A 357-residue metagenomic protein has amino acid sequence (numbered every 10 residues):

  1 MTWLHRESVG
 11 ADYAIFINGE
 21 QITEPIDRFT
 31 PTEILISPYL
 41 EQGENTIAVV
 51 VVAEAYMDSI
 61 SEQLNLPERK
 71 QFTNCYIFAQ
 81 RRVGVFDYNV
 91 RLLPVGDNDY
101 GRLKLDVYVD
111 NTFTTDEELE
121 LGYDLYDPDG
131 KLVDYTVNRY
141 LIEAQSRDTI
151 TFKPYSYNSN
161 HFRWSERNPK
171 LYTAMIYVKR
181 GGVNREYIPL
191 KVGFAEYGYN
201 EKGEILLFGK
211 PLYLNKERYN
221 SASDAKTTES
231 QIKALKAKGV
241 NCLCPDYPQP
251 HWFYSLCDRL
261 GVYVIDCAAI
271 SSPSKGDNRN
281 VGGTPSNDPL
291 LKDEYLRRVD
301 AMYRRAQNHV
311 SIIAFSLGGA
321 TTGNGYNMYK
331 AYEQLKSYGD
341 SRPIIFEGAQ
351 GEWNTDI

Functional and structural regions predicted by a protein language model:
M1-F86, T112-F113, P128, L132 (+1 more regions): Accessory beta-strand-rich segments of carbohydrate-active enzymes
Y39-E44, D106-N200: Extended acidic/polar, glycine-enriched regions that form or flank non-catalytic beta-rich accessory modules
R81-D97: Low-complexity, acidic Ser/Thr/Pro/Gly-rich terminal tails and inter-domain linkers that flank the onset of structured
F86, A174-K236, S255: N-terminal carbohydrate-binding accessory modules
P94-Y108: Contiguous beta-strand segments within globular domains
N158, R167-K170, S223-H251: Aromatic- and glycine-enriched glycan-recognition loops and surfaces that form the carbohydrate-binding subsites
T227, C242-I357: Substrate-binding/catalytic cleft of secreted carbohydrate-active enzymes, primarily glycoside hydrolases
